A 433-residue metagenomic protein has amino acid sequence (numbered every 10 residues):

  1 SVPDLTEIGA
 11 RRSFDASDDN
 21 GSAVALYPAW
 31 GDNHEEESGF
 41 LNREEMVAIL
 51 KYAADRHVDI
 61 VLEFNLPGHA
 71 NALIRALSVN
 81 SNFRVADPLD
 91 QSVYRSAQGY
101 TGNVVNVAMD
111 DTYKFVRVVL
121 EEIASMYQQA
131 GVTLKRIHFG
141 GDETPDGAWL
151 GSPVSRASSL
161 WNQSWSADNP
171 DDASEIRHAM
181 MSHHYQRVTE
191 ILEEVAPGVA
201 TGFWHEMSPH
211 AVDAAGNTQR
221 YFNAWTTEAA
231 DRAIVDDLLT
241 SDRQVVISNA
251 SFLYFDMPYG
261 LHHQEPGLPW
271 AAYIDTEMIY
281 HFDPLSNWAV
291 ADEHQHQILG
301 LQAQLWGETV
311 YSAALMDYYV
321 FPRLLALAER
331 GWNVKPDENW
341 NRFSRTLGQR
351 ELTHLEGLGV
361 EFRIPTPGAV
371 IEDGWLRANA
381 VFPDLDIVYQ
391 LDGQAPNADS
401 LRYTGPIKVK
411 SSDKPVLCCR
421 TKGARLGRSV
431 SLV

Functional and structural regions predicted by a protein language model:
S1, A10, V58, E63-H69 (+6 more regions): An acidic- and aromatic-residue-enriched active-site/binding cleft used to recognize and process polar
S1-D55, A72-D111, P145-I176: Aromatic- and acidic-residue-enriched carbohydrate-binding clefts of CAZyme catalytic domains
V47, A54, E193, L239-T240: Anion (oxyanion) recognition and catalysis
Y52-V58, S125-T133, E190-V199, T421-R428 (+1 more regions): Secondary-structure transition/capping motifs at alpha-helix termini and the adjoining loop/turn into the next element
I60, F139, L192, F222 (+1 more regions): Conserved, mostly hydrophobic/aromatic
G102-Q219, T227-V235: Active-site neighborhood of glycoside hydrolase catalytic domains
A200-G374: Flexible, acidic glycine-rich loops studded with aromatic residues
V334, E338-V433: Short, compositionally stereotyped local motifs that mark structural "simplifiers"
